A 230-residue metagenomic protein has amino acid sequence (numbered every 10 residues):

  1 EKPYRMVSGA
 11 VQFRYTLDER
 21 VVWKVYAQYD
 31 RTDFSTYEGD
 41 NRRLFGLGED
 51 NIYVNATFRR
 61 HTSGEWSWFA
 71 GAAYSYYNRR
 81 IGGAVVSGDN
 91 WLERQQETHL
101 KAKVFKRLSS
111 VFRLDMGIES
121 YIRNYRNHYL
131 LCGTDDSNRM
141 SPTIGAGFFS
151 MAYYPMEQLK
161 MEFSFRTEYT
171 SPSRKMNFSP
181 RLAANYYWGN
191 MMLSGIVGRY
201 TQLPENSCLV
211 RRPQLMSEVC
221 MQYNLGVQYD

Functional and structural regions predicted by a protein language model:
E1, K24, T32-E38, E49 (+6 more regions): Outer-membrane beta-barrel proteins
E1, S67-V86, D115-I122, H128 (+3 more regions): Surface-exposed extracellular loop regions of Gram-negative outer-membrane beta-barrel proteins
E1-A10, R14-Q96: Flexible loop and strand-edge segments within Gram-negative outer membrane beta-barrel domains
K2-M6, R43-D50, G88-Q96, D135-T143 (+2 more regions): Replace "Gram-negative outer membrane beta-barrel proteins" with "bacterial and organellar outer membrane beta-barrel
G9-Y15, V54-R60, L100-K106, G147-Y153 (+2 more regions): Residues on the lipid-exposed face of transmembrane beta-strands in outer-membrane beta-barrel proteins
L17, Y29, R60-T62, Y74-Y76 (+6 more regions): Short beta-strand segments enriched in hydrophobic/aromatic residues within well-folded beta-rich domains
E19-W23, D33, G64-W68, S110-L114 (+2 more regions): Repeated loop/turn-to-beta-strand initiation elements of outer-membrane beta-barrel proteins
R42-H61, S173, M192-D230: Outer-membrane beta-barrel signature, preferentially recognizing the C-terminal barrel domain of Gram-negative
